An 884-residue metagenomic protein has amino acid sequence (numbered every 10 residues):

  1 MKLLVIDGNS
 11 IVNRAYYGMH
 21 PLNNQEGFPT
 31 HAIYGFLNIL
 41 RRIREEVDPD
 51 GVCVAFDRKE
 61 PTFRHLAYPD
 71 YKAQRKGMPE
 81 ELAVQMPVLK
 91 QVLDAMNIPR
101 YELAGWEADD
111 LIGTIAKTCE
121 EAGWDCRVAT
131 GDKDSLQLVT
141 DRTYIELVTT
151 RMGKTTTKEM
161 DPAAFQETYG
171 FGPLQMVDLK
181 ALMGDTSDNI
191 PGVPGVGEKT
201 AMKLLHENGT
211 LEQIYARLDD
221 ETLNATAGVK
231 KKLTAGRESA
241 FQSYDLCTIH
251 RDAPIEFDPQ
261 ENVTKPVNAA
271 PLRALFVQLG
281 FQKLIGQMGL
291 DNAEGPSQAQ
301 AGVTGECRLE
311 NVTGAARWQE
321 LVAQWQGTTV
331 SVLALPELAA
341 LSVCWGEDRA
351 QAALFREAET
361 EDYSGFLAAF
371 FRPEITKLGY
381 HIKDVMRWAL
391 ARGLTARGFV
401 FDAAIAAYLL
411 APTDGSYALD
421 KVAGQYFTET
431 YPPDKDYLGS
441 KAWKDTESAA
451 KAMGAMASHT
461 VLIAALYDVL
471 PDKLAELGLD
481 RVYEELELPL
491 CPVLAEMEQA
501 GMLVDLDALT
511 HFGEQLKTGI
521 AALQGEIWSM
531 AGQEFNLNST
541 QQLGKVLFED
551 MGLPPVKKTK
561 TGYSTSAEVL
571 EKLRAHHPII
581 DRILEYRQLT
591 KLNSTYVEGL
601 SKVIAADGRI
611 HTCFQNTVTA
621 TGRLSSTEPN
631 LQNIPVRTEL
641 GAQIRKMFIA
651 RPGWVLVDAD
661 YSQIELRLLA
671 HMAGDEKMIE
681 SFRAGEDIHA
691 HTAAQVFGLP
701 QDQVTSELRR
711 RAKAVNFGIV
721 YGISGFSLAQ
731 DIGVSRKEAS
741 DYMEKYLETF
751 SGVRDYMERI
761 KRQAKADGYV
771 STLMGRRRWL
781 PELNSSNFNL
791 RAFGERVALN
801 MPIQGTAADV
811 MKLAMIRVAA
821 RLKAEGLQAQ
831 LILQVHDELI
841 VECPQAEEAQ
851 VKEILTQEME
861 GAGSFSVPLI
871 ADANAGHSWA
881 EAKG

Functional and structural regions predicted by a protein language model:
L3-L4, G8, R14-C53, P69-D70 (+5 more regions): Conserved RNase H-like, two-metal-ion catalytic cores of nucleic-acid enzymes
L22-N24, A73-I255: Extended two-metal-dependent nuclease catalytic cores across DNA- and RNA-processing enzymes
M152-K180, A301-R308, L341-E476, L486-C491 (+1 more regions): Active-site-proximal helix-loop-helix substrate-binding element of RNase H-like nuclease domains
G236-A358, F371, T376, K441-E639 (+7 more regions): Conserved "right-hand" nucleotidyltransferase catalytic core of DNA-directed polymerases
C344-E347, L419-S440, A455-A457, L462 (+1 more regions): Function-dense linear segments that define catalytic or interfacial modules in macromolecule-processing proteins
L474-L486, L490, V810, A814-V835 (+1 more regions): Active-site palm subdomain of RNA-directed nucleic acid polymerases
Q499, V597, A605, H611-T612 (+4 more regions): Conserved catalytic core of nucleic-acid polymerases
T518-G525, S529-D581, E748-R796, N800 (+1 more regions): C-terminal polymerase-core module
